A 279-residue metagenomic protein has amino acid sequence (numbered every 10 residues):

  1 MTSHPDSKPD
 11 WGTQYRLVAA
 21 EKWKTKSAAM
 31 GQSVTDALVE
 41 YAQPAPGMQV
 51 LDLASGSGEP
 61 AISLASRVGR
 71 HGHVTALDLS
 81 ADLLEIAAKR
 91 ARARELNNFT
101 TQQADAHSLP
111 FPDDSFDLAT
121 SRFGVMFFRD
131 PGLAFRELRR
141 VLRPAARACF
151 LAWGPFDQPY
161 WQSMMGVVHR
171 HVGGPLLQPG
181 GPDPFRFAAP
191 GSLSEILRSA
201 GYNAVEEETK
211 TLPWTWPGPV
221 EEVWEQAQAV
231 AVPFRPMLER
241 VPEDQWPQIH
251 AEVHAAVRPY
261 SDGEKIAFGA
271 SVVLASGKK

Functional and structural regions predicted by a protein language model:
T2-M48, E59-S63, R67, I86 (+1 more regions): Conserved class I S-adenosyl-L-methionine
S3-H4, K8-Y15, M30, S57-E59 (+1 more regions): Conserved Class I S-adenosyl-L-methionine
Q49-L109, L133: Class I SAM-dependent methyltransferase SAM/SAH-binding core
V68, A91, V168, L197 (+2 more regions): Conserved hydrophobic residues forming the short capping helix/wall of the S-adenosyl-L-methionine
H107-L118: A short acidic, Gly/Pro-enriched loop at the edge of an enzyme's catalytic core that lines a small-molecule cofactor
D117-P131, G154: A short SAM/SAH-binding and catalytic strip from SAM-dependent methyltransferases
G132-L133, R139, R143, R147-G218: Conserved catalytic/acceptor-binding region of the Class I
